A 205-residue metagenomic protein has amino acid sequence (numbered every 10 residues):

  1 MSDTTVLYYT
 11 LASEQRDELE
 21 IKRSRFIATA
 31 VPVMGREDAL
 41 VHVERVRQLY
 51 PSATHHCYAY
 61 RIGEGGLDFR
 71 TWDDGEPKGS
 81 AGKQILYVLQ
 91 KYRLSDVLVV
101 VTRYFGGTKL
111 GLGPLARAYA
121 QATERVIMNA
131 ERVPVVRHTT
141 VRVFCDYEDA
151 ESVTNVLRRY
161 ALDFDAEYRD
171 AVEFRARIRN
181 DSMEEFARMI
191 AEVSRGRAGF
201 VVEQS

Functional and structural regions predicted by a protein language model:
M1-S80, V201-S205: C-terminal regulatory domains involved in ligand/effector binding and gene-expression control
A28-T29, H56-Y58, D96-V99, T140-R142 (+1 more regions): Structural motif
A39-H42, Y119, S152-V156, F186-M189: Hydrophobic side chains in well-ordered alpha-helices
A81-N129: Active-site beta-strand/loop microenvironment that shapes enzyme catalytic pockets
E131-Y147, F174-A176: Short glycine-/aliphatic-rich beta-strand segments at the starts of folded cytosolic domains
V143-L162, E185: Short amphipathic alpha-helix segments
F164-R169, S194-S205: Conserved short beta-strand edge segments in small beta-sheet-based binding/regulatory domains
A176-R179, M183-E185: Terminal, non-globular segments
